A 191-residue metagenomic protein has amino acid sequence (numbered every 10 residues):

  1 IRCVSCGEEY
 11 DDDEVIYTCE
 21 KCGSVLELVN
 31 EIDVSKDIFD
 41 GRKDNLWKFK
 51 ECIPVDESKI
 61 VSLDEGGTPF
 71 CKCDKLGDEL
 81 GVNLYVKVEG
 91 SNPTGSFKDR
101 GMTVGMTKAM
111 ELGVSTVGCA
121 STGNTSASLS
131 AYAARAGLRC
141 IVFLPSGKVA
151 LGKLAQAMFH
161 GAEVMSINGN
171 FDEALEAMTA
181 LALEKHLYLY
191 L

Functional and structural regions predicted by a protein language model:
I1-L191: PLP-dependent amino-acid enzyme catalytic core
